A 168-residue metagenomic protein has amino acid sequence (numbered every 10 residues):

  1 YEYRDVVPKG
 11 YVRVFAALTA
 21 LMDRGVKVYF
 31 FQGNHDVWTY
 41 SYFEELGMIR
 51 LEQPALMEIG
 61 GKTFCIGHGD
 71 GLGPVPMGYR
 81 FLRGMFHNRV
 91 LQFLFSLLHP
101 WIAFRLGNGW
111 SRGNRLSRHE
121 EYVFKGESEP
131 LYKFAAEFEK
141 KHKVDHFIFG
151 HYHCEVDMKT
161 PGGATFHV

Functional and structural regions predicted by a protein language model:
Y1-I59: Core catalytic region of metal-dependent phosphoesterases/phosphodiesterases, especially metallo-beta-lactamase-like
V12-D23, G67-P76, L116: Short, charge-rich amphipathic segments
V12-F15, L51-Q53, G73, F86-V90 (+2 more regions): Short, surface-exposed linear patches
R13-V14, M22-F30, L106-W110, K125-P130 (+1 more regions): A broad, low-specificity signal for short, low-complexity segments enriched in glycine/proline and polar/charged
T19, G113, F134: Membrane-proximal helix-turn-helix segments that form the acceptor-binding/catalytic region of lipid-linked
A20-G25, I59-T63, L94-W101: Short C-terminal domain-edge/linker segments immediately following a structured domain
L46-Q53, T63-C65, D70, V75-L82 (+1 more regions): Conserved beta-sheet core of the metallophosphoesterase superfamily
G69-P130: Active-site-proximal loop/helix segment associated with metal-binding centers of metalloenzymes
